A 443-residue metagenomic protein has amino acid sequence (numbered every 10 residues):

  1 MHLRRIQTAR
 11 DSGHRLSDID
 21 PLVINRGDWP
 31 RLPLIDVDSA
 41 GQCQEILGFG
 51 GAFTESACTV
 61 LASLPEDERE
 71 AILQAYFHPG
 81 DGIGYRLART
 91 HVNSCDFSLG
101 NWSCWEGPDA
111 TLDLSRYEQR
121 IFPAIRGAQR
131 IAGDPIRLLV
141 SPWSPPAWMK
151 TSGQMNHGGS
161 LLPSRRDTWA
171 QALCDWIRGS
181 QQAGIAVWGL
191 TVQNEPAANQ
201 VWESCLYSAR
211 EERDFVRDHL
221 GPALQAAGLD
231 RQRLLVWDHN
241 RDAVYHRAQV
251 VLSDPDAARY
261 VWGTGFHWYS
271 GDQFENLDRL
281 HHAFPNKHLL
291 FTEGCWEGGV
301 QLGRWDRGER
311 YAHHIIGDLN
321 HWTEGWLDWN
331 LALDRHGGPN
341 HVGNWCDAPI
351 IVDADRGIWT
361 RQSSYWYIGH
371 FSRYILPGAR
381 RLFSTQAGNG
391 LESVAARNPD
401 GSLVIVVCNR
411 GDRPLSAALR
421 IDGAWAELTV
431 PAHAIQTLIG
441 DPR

Functional and structural regions predicted by a protein language model:
H14-V187, S208, D218: N-terminal catalytic cores of secreted or lumenal carbohydrate-active enzymes
D28-G41, P123-A124, D175, D218-H219 (+4 more regions): Alpha-helical scaffolding within the catalytic cores of extracellular/periplasmic polymer-degrading hydrolases
G51, G84, L138, L190 (+5 more regions): Conserved, mostly hydrophobic/aromatic
D81-A88, G133-R137, A183-G189, L229-R233 (+4 more regions): Loop/turn elements at helix/coil->beta-strand transitions in domains of secreted/extracellular proteins
T168-D175, G179-A186, P196-G299: Active-site neighborhood of glycoside hydrolase catalytic domains
H288-Y367, F383-Q386: Aromatic/acidic polysaccharide-binding cleft in carbohydrate-active enzymes
R373, S384-D422, H433: Carbohydrate-binding surface patches
V430-R443: C-terminal beta-strand-rich structural cap/linker in extracellular carbohydrate-active enzymes
